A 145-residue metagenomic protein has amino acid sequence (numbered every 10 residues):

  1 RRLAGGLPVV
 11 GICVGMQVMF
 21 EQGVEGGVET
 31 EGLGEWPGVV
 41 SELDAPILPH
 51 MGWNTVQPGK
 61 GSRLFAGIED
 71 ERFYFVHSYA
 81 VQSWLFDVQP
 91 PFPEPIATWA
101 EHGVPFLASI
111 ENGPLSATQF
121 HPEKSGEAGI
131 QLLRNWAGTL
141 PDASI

Functional and structural regions predicted by a protein language model:
R1-W53: Cysteine-nucleophile active-site neighborhood
R2-A4, G38-I145: Amide-donor transfer/coupling interface in amidating biosynthetic enzymes
